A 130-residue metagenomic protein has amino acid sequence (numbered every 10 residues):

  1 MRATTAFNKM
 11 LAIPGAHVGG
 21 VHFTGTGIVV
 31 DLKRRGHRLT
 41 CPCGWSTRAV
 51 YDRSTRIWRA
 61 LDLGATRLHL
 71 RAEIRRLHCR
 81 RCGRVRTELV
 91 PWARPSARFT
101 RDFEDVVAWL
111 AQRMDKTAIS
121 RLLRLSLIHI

Functional and structural regions predicted by a protein language model:
M1-V90: Short, conserved DNA-binding cores of transcription-related domains
A65, H69, A93, A97 (+1 more regions): Short gly/ser-rich anion-binding loops that grip negatively charged ligand groups
G83-F103: Short, Lys/Arg-enriched anionic-surface-contact patches
T100-R113: Short, amphipathic alpha-helical "recognition" segments used to contact nucleic acids or chromatin
K116: Helix-turn-helix DNA-binding elements, focusing on the entry/boundary residues of the two helices that contact DNA
S120: The alpha-helix within a helix-turn-helix
I128-I130: Conserved small/polar residues in nucleotide/adenosyl-binding loops
